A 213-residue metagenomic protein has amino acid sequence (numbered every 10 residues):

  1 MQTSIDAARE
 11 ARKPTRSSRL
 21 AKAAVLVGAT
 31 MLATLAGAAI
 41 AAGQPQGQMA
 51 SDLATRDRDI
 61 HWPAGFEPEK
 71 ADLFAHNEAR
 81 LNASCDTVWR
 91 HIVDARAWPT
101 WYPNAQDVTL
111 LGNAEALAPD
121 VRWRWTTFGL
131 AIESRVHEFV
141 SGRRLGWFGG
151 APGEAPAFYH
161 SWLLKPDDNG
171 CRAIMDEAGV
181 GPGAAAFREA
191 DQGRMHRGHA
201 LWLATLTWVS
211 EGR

Functional and structural regions predicted by a protein language model:
M1-S17: N-terminal secretory signal peptides that target proteins for export/translocation
A24-L35: Bacterial N-terminal signal peptides
I40-G112: Hydrophobic ligand-binding cavity/cleft-lining segments
N77-A79, I132-E138, G149, F158-P166: Hydrophobic/aromatic beta-strand elements that line small-molecule binding cavities or substrate pockets in beta-rich
N82-D86, H137-G142, L163-R172: A short, structured loop/turn motif at beta-sheet edges
T87-I92, W98, W123, V136 (+3 more regions): Hydrophobic pocket/interface hotspot
R96-I132, G142: Short beta-edge strand/loop motif at the mouth of beta-sheet-based domains
G150-W208: Beta-strand/loop substructures that line and gate deep hydrophobic ligand-binding cavities in soluble
